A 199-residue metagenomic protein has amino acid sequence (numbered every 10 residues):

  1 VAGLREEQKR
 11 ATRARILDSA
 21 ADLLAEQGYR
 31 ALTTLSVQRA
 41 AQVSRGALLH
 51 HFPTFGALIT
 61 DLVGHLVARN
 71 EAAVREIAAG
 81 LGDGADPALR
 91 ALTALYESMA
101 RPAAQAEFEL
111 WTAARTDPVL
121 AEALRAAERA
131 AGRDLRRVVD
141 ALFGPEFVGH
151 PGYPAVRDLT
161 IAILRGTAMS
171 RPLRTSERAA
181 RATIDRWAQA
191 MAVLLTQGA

Functional and structural regions predicted by a protein language model:
V1-Q27, A31-A40, G56-T60, H65 (+1 more regions): Basic, helix-initiating cap at the start of DNA-binding domains
A14, D18, G46, Q105: Short alpha-helical elements of helix-turn-helix
A41-F52: Short hydrophobic/aromatic patch on the recognition helix
F52, E97, L110-T116: Short helix-capping/turn signature of helix-turn-helix
P53-A57, D61, A79-G82, R115 (+2 more regions): Residues in soluble alpha-helical coiled-coils and helical-bundle/repeat scaffolds
D61, V74-A104, V156-T160: Hydrophobic alpha-helical connector segments
E71-E76, M99-F108, P118-G144, A155 (+1 more regions): Amphipathic alpha-helical packing segments from all-alpha helical-bundle domains
L120-R125, L142-A199: Hydrophobic/aromatic-rich alpha-helical bundle segments in the mid-to-C-terminal region
